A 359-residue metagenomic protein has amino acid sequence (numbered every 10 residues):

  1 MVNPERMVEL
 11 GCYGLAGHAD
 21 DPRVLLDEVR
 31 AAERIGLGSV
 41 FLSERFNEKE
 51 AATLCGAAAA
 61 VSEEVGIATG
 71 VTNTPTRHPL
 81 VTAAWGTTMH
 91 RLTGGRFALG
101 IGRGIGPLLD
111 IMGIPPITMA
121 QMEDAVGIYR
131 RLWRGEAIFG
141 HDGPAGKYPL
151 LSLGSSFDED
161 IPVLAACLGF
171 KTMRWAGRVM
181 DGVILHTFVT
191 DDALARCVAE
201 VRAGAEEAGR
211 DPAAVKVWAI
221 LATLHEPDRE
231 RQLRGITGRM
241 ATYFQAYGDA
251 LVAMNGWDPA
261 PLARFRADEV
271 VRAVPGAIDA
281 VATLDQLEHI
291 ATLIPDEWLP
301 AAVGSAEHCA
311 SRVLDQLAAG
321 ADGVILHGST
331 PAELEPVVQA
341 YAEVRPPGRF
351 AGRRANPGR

Functional and structural regions predicted by a protein language model:
M1-T69, I161, A351-R359: N-terminal beta1-alpha1-beta2 module of alpha/beta enzyme domains
V2, R30-R34, C55-G66, G86-F97 (+3 more regions): Acidic (Asp/Glu)-rich catalytic clusters
V2-P4, P115-L153, L194-A195, A199 (+2 more regions): An alpha-helical appendage that flanks or caps ligand/catalytic pockets
V8-G14, V40-L42, G66-G70, F97-I101 (+4 more regions): Hydrophobic faces of well-ordered beta-strands that scaffold small-molecule active sites in alpha/beta enzyme cores
E9-R23, T72-P79, F157-L168, T223-E226 (+1 more regions): Active-site mouth loops of central-metabolism enzymes
D20-A32, T82-W85, C167-W175, I236 (+1 more regions): Short, acidic/polar
S39-V61, N73, L108, F188-D191 (+2 more regions): Glycine-rich, proline-tolerant flexible connector loops at the mouths of alpha/beta enzymes
P75-T88, P116: Glycine-rich anion/phosphate-binding loops
